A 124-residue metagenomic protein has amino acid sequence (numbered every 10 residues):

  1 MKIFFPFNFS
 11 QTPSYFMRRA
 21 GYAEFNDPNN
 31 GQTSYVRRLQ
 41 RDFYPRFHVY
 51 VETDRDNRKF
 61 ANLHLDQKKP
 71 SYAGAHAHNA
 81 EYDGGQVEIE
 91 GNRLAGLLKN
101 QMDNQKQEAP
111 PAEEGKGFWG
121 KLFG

Functional and structural regions predicted by a protein language model:
M1, N26-P28, S71, A75: Residue-level signal for well-ordered alpha-helical segments
M1-Q11: Charge-rich, low-complexity N-terminal segments
F4, F43, E108-A109: Selective for proline/serine-rich intrinsically disordered segments in cytosolic/nuclear regulatory regions
F4, S34-V36, H48-Y50, F60-N62: Ordered hydrophobic segments in well-structured contexts
N8, V36-R41, N62-P70: Secondary-structure transition/turn motif
Q11-H48, R55: Ser/Thr-rich, low-complexity intrinsically disordered terminal regions
V51-G124: C-terminal basic regulatory modules in eukaryotic proteins
